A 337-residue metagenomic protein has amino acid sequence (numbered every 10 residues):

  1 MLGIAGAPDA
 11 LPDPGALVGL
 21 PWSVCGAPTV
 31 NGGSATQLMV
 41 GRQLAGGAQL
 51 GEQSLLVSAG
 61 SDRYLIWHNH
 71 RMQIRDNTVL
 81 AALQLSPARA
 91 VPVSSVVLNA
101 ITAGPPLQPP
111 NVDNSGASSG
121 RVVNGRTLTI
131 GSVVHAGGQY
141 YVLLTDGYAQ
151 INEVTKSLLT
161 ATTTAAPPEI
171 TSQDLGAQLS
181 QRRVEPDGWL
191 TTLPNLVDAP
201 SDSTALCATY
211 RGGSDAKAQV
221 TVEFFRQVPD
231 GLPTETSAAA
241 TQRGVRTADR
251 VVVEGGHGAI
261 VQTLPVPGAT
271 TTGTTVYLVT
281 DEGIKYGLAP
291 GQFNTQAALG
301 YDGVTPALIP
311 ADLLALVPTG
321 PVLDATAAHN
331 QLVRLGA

Functional and structural regions predicted by a protein language model:
M1-A337: Short, surface-exposed polybasic-aromatic patches that bind anionic ligands, especially phosphate groups
